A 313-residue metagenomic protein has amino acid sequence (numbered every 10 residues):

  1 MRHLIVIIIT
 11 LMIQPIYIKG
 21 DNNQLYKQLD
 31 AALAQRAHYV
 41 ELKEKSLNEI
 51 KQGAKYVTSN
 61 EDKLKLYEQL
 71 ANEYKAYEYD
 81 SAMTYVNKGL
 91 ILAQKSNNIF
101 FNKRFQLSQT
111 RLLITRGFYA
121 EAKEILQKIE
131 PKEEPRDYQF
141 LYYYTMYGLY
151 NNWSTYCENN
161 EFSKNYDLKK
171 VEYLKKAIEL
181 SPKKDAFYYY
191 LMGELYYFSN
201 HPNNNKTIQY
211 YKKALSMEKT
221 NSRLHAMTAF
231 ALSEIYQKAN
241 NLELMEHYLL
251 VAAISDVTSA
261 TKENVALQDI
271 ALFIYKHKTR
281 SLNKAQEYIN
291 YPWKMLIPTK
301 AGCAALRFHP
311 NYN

Functional and structural regions predicted by a protein language model:
I5-V6, P15-N313: A "functional boundary" signal
